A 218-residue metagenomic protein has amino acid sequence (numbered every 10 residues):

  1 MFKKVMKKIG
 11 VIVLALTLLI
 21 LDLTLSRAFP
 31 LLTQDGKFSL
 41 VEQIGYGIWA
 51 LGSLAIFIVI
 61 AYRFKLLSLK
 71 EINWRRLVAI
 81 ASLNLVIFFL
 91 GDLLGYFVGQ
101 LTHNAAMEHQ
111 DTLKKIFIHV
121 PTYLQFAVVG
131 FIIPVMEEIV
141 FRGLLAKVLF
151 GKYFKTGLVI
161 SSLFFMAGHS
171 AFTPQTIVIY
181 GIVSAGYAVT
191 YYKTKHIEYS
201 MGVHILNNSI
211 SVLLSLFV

Functional and structural regions predicted by a protein language model:
M1-M6: Short, Lys/Arg-rich, polar N-terminal cytosolic tail immediately upstream of the first transmembrane signal-anchor
K8-R63: Alpha-helical transmembrane segments in multi-pass membrane proteins
I12-L23, G47-L54, A81-F89, F126 (+5 more regions): Alpha-helical transmembrane spans of integral membrane proteins, capturing the lipid-embedded, hydrophobic core of TM
S26, S53-F57, G95-G99, F141 (+2 more regions): Alpha-helical transmembrane segments and their lipid-water interface positions in multi-pass membrane proteins
D35-F38, K65-I133: Juxtamembrane helix-loop-helix connectors linking adjacent transmembrane helices in multi-pass membrane enzymes
G36-G45, Q110-K114, T176-Y187: Non-cytosolic membrane-interface motifs at loop->transmembrane helix junctions
I58-L67, T190-K193: Structural signal for the C-terminal ends of transmembrane alpha-helices and the immediately following loop
F89, V120-V218: Transmembrane helix-loop-helix hairpins at the membrane interface of multi-pass integral membrane proteins
